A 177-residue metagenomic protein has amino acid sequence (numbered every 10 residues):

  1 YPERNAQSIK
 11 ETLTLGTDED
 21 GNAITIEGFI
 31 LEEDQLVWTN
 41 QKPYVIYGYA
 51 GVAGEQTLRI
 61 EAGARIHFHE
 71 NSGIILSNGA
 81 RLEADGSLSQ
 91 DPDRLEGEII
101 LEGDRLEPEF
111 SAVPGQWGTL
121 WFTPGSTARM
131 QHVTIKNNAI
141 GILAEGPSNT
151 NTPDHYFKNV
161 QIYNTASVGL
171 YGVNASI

Functional and structural regions predicted by a protein language model:
Y1-I177: Beta-strand/loop edge motif enriched in small/polar residues
